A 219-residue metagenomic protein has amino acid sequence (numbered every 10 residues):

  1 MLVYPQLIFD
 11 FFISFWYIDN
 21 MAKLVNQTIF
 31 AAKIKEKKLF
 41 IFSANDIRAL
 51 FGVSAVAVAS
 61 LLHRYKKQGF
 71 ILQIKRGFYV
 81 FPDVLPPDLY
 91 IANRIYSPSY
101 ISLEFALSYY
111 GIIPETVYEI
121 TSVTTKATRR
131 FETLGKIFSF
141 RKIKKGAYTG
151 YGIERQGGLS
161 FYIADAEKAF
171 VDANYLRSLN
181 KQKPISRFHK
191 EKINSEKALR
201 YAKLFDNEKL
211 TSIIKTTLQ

Functional and structural regions predicted by a protein language model:
V3-Y4, D10-I18: Short, positively charged and aromatic/hydrophobic N-terminal segments
I8, Y151-Q219: Hydrophobic alpha-helical interaction segments
I18-Y96: Short beta-edge/loop segments at beta->alpha junctions of small alpha/beta modules that act as binding/recognition
I41, Y100, K192: Short aromatic/basic micro-patch
I47, A106, F170: A residue-level signal for conserved active-site and pocket-lining positions in enzyme catalytic cores
V58, S99-L103, A166, F170: Amphipathic alpha-helical interface surfaces
Q73-F78, N93-A147, G152: Short gly/ser-rich loop at a beta-strand->alpha-helix junction or flexible surface loop bordering the NTP-binding
